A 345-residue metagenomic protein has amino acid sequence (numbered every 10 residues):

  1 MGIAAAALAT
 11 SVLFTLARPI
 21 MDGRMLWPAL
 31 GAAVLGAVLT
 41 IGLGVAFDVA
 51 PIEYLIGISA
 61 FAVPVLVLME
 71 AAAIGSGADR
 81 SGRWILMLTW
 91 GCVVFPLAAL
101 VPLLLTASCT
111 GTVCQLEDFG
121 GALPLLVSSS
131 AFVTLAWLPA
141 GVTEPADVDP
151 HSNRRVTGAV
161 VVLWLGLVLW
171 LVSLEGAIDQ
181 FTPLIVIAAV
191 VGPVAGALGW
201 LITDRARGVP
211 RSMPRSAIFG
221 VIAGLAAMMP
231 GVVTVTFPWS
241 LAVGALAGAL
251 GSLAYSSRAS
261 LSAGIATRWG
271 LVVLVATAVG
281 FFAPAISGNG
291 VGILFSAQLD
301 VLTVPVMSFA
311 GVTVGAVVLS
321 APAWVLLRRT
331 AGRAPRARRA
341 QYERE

Functional and structural regions predicted by a protein language model:
M1-E345: Hydrophobic alpha-helical transmembrane bundles of multi-pass membrane proteins
